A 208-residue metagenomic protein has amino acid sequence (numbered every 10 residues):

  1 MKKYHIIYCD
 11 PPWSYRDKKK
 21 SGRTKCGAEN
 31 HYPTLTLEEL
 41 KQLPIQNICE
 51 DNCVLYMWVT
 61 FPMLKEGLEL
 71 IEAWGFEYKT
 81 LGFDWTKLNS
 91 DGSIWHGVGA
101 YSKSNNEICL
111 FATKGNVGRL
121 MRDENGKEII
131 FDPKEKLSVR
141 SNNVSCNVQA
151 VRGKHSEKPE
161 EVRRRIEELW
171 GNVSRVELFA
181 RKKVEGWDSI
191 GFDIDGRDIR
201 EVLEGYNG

Functional and structural regions predicted by a protein language model:
M1-G208: Class I S-adenosyl-L-methionine-dependent methyltransferase catalytic core
